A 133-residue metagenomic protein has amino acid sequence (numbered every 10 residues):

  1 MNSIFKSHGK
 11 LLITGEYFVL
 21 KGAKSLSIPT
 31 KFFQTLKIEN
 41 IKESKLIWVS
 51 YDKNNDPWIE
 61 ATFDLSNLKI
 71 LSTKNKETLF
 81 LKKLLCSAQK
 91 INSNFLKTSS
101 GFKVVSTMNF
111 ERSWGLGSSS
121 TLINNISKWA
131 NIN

Functional and structural regions predicted by a protein language model:
M1-W114, I132: ATP-binding N-lobe of GHMP and related small-molecule kinases
W114-N133: DPxDG-like acidic metal-binding loop motif
